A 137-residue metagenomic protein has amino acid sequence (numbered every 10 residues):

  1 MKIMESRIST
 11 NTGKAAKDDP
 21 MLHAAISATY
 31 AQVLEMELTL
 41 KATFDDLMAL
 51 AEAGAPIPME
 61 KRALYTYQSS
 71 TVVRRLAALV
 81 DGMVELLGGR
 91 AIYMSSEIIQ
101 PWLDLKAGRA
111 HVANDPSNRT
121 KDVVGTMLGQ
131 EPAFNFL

Functional and structural regions predicted by a protein language model:
M1-A49: Extended amphipathic alpha-helical segments enriched in small hydrophobics
D18, P58-M59, T120: General structural signal for secondary-structure boundaries
H23, K41-F44, M48, R62 (+4 more regions): Generic detector of well-ordered alpha-helical segments enriched in charged/polar residues, highlighting helical
I26-T29, P58, Y65, S95-I98: Hydrophobic packing residues in well-ordered alpha-helices of helical domains and bundles
S27-L34, T66, S70-A77, L103 (+1 more regions): Generic structural signal for well-ordered, non-transmembrane alpha-helical segments in soluble/cytosolic regions
E35-S70, V84-I92: C-terminal helix-coil-helix/basic helical segment that borders enzyme active sites and/or dimer interfaces and provides
M36-E37, R75-M83, R109-P116: Amphipathic alpha-helical coiled-coil segments
G89-L137: Glycine-rich phosphate/cofactor-binding loops in nucleotide/flavin-utilizing enzymes
